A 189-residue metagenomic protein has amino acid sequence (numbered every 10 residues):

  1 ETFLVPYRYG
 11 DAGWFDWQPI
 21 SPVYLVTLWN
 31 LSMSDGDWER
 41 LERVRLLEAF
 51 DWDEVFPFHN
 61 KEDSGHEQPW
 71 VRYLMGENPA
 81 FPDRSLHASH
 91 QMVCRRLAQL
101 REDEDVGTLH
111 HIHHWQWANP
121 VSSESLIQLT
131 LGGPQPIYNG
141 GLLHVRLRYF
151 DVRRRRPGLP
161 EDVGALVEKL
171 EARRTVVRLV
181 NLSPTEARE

Functional and structural regions predicted by a protein language model:
E1-V176, L182-P184: Catalytic domains of carbohydrate-active enzymes that cleave complex glycans
E186-E189: Beta-strand-rich binding/interaction modules
